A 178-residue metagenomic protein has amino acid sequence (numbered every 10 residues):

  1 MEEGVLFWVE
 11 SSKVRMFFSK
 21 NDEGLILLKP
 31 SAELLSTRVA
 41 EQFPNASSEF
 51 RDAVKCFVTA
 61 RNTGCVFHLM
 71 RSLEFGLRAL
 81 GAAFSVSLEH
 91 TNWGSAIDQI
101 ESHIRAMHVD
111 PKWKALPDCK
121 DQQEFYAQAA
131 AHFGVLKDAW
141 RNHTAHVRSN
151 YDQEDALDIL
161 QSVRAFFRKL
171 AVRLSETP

Functional and structural regions predicted by a protein language model:
M1-E41: Internal, Lys/Arg-enriched amphipathic helical interaction segments that engage polyanionic partners
E2, S47-F50, M70-E74, G94-I97 (+3 more regions): Generic structural concept
F7-D22, V86, V147-E154, R173-P178: Long amphipathic alpha-helical segments
A40-P44, V135: Short helix-capping and inter-helix turn/linker motifs at the boundaries of alpha-helical repeat units
N45-C56, A139-V147: Solvent-exposed, amphipathic alpha-helical segments
F50-G81: Short, hydrophobic, well-ordered secondary-structure elements
G81-A127: Short, charged amphipathic alpha-helical segments flanked by flexible coils
K120-P178: Charge-enriched, short contiguous segments at helix-coil
